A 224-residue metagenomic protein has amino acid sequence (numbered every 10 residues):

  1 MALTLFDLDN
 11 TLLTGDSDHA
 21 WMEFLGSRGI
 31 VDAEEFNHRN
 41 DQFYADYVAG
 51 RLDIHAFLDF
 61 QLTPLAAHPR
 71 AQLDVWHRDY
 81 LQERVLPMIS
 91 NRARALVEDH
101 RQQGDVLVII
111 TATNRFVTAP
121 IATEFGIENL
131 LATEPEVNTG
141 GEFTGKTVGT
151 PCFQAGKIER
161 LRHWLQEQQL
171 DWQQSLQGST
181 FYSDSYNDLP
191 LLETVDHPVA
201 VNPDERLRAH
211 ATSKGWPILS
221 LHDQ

Functional and structural regions predicted by a protein language model:
M1, V75, Q82-Q224: C-terminal cap/substrate-recognition subdomain and adjoining C-terminal extension of metal-dependent phosphatase-like
M1-A49: Active-site neighborhood of HAD-like aspartate-dependent phosphohydrolases
L8, D53, A71-D74, V106: Catalytic cores of transferase enzymes with a strong primary signal for eukaryotic protein kinases
G15, N37, R51, H55 (+2 more regions): Electropositive phosphate-/nucleotide-binding environments in soluble metabolic enzymes
S17-F24, R70, E134, P151: Active-site phosphate-binding/coordination module
Y44-A49, I54-R70, E134-T139: Short, compositionally biased "basic patch" segments
A56-R92: Metal-dependent phosphoesterase signature
